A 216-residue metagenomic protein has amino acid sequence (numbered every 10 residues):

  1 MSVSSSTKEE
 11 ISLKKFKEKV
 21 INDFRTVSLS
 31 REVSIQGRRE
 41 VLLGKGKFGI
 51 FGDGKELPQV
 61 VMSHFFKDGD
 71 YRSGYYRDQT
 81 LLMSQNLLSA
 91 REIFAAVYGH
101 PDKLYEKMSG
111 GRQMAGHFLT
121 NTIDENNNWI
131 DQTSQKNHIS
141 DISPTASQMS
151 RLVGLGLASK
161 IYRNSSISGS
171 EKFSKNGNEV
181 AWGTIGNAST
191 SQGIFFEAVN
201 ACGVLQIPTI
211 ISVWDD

Functional and structural regions predicted by a protein language model:
M1-P58, H64-F66: Conserved acidic/glycine
K45-L205: Cofactor-binding active-site loop characterized by glycine-rich and histidine/acidic residues
T209-D216: Thiamine diphosphate
